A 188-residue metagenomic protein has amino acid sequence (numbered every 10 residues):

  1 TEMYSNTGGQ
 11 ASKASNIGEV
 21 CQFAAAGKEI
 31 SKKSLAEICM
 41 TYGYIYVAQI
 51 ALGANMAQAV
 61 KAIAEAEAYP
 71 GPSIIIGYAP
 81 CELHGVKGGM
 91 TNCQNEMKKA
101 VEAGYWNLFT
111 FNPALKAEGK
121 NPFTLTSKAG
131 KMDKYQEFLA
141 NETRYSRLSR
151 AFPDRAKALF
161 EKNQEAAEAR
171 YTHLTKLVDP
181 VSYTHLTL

Functional and structural regions predicted by a protein language model:
T1-S73, P80-E82, V86-A100: Thiamine diphosphate
E19, F23, S31, Y46-V47 (+3 more regions): Generic preference for well-ordered secondary structure
A59-R155, K162, T175: Glycine/aspartate-rich loop-and-adjacent alpha/beta segment that forms the canonical ThDP
E165-A169: A short structural micro-motif
Y171-S182: Short, amphipathic C-terminal "tail helix"
T184-L188: Conserved small/polar residues in nucleotide/adenosyl-binding loops
